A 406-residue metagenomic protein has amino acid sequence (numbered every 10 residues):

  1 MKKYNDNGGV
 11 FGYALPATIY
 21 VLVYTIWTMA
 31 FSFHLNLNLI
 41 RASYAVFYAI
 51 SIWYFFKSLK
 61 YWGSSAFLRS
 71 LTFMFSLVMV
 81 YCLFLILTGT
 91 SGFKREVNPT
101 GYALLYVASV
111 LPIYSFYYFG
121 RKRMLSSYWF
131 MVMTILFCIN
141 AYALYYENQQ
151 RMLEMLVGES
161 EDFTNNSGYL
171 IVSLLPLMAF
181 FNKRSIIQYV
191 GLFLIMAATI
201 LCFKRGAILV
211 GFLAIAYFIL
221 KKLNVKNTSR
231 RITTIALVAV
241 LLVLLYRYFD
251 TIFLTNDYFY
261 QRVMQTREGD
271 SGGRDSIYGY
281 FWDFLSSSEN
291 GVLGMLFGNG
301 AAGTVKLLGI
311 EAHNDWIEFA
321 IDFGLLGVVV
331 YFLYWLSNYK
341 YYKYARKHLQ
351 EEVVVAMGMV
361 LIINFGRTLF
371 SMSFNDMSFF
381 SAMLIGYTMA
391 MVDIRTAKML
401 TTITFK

Functional and structural regions predicted by a protein language model:
M1-K60, L77-T90, I139-N148, N364: N-terminal signal-anchor transmembrane segment
M1-L15, K183-S185, K347-E352, L384-K406: A juxtamembrane structural motif centered on a specific transmembrane helix
V23-L37, F323, V353-T396: Membrane helix-loop boundary segments at the extracytoplasmic
R41-I52, F67-I86, S91-Y117, M131 (+1 more regions): Aromatic-anchored transmembrane helix interface
L59, S70-T72, S229, L325-F365 (+2 more regions): Hydrophobic transmembrane alpha-helices and their immediate junctions
R121-Q150, E161-K221: Alpha-helical transmembrane segments of multi-pass inner-membrane proteins
K222-Q265, L285-S287: A membrane-periplasm/extracellular boundary helix in multi-pass inner-membrane enzymes that assemble envelope glycans
E268-F323, Y344: Long extracytoplasmic/lumenal interhelical loops at the membrane interface of multi-pass membrane proteins
